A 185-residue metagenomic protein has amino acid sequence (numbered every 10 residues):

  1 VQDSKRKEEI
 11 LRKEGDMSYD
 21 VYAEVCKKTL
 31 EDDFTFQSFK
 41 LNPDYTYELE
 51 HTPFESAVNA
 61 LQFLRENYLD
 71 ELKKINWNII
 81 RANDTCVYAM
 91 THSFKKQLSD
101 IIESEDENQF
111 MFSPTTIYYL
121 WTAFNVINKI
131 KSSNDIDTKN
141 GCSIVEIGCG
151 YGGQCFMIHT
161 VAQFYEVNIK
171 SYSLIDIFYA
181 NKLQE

Functional and structural regions predicted by a protein language model:
V1-K5: Intrinsically disordered, low-structural-confidence terminal and linker regions
E14-D16, V21-D135: Conserved Class I S-adenosyl-L-methionine-dependent methyltransferase catalytic core
T122, G141, I158: P-loop NTPase catalytic core of nucleic-acid-dependent motor ATPases
N140-G150: Conserved class I S-adenosyl-L-methionine
G152-E166: Conserved SAM-binding loop of SAM-dependent methyltransferases across substrates and taxa, primarily the Class I
S171-I177: Conserved SAM-binding motif I beta-strand of class I
N181-K182: Short alpha-helix immediately C-terminal to the canonical SAM-binding loop
E185: S-adenosyl-L-methionine
